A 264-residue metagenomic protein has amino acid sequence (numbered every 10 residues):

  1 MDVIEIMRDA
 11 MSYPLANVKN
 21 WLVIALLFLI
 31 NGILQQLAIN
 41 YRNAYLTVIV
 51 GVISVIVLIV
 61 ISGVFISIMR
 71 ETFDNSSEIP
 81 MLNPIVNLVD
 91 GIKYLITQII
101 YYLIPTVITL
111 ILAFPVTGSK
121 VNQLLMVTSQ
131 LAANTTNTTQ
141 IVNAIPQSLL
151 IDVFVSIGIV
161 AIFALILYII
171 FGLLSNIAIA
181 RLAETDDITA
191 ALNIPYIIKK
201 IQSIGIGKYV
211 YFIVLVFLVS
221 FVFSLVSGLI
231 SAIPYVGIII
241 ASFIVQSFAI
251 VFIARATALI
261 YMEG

Functional and structural regions predicted by a protein language model:
D2-N31, L82-V107, F154, F171-L225 (+1 more regions): Interfacial aromatic "cap" segments that immediately flank transmembrane helices in multipass membrane proteins
K19-I39, T47-F73, K93-V153, V160-I169: Short, small/hydrophobic-residue-rich motifs at membrane-helix boundaries and re-entrant hairpins of integral membrane
N31-A44, S220-I233: Outer-membrane beta-barrel domain signature
A44-F73, L150-A191, S227-G264: Selective recognition of hydrophobic, aromatic-rich stretches within alpha-helical transmembrane segments of polytopic
D74-L82: A cross-kingdom feature marking solvent-exposed beta-strand/loop segments within repeated, beta-rich binding/scaffold
